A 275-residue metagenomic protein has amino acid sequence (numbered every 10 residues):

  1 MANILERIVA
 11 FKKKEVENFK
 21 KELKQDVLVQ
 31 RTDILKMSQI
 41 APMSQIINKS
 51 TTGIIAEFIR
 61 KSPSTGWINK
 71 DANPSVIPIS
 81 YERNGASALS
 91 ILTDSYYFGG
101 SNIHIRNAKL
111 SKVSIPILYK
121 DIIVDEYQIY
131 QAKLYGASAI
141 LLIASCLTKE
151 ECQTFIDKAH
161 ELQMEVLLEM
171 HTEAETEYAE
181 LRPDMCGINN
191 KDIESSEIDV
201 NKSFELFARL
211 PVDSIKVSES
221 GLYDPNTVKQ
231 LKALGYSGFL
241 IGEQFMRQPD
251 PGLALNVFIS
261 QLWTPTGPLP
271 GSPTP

Functional and structural regions predicted by a protein language model:
M1-N69: An N-cap/entry alpha-helix motif that binds or orients negatively charged groups
I40-A41, K49-S50, G99-I122, T154-L168 (+2 more regions): Alpha-helix-loop-beta-strand connector modules within alpha/beta enzyme cores
F58-N73, P116-V124, L167-E169, V217-L222: Active-site mouth loops of central-metabolism enzymes
P63-A72, I77-G99, Y178-F207: Glycine/Thr-rich beta-alpha phosphate-binding loop at enzyme active sites
I91, Q131-E151, I188-E197, Y236-L255: Glycine-rich phosphate-binding active-site loops on the catalytic face of alpha/beta enzymes
N102-V113, E126, L147-T154, H171-M185 (+2 more regions): Short loop-to-alpha-helix "cap/lid" segments that border enzyme active sites across diverse enzyme classes
V124-Y135, E173-R182, G221-I241: Catalytic cores of alpha/beta
L206-R209, R247-G267, P275: C-terminal helical cap(s) of enzyme catalytic domains, especially alpha/beta-barrels
